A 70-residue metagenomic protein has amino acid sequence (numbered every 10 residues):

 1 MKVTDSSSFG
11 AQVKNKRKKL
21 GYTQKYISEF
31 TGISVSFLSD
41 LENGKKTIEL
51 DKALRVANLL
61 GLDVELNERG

Functional and structural regions predicted by a protein language model:
M1-S8: A detector for short, charged/polar N-terminal pre-domain segments
T4, D63-G70: Short hydrophobic/aromatic patches at helix-to-coil boundaries
A11-Y26: Short basic helix-loop element that most often maps to the first helix and adjoining turn of HTH DNA-binding modules
K18, E29, N58: Alpha-helical residues within the helix-turn-helix
Y22-F37: Short alpha-helical DNA-recognition segment
D51-L66: DNA major-groove recognition helix of helix-turn-helix/homeodomain DNA-binding modules
